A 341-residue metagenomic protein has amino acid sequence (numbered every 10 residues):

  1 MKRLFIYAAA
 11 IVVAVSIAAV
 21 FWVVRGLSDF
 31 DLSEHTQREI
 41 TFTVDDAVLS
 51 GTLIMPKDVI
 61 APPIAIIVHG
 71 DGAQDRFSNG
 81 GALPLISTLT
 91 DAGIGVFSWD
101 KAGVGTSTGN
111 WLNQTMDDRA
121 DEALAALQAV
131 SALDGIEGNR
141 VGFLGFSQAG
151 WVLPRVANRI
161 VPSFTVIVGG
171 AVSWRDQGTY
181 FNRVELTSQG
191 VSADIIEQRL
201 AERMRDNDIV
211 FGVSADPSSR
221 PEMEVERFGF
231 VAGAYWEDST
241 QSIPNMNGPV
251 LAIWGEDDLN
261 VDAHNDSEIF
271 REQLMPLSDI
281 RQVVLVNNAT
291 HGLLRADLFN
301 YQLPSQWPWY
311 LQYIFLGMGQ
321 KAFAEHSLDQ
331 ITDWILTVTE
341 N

Functional and structural regions predicted by a protein language model:
G26-V59: N-terminal cap/lid segment of alpha/beta-hydrolase-fold proteins
A61-G70: Short beta-strand element of the alpha/beta-hydrolase
Q74-L85, K101, H264: The serine-hydrolase catalytic nucleophile loop
I86-T106: Conserved alpha/beta-hydrolase
N113-D134: Alpha/beta-hydrolase active-site loop
A129-S188: Primarily recognizes the serine-hydrolase "nucleophile elbow" in alpha/beta-hydrolase and SGNH/GDSL folds
V166-S242: Accessory cap/linker subdomain of secreted extracellular hydrolases
M246, A252-W254: Short beta-strand/loop motif that positions the catalytic acidic residue of the alpha/beta-hydrolase fold
